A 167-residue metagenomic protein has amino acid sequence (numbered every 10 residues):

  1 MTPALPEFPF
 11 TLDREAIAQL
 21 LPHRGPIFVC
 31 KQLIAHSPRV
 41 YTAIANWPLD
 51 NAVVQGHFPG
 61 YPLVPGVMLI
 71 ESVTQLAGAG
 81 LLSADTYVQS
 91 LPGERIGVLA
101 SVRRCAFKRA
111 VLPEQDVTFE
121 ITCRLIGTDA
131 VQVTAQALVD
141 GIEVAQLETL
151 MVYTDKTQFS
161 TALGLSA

Functional and structural regions predicted by a protein language model:
M1-A35, R39-Y41, A167: N-terminal leader/capping segments at the start of a protein or of a new domain
P3-L5, P9-T11, A77-T118, V144-L147 (+1 more regions): Hydrophobic beta-strand-centered segment that forms part of the acyl-chain substrate-binding groove
H23-V64, M68-L69: Catalytic strand-loop segment that frames the active site of acyl-thioester-processing enzymes
I27-V29, V117, V131: Hydrophobic core residues within well-ordered beta-strands of beta-rich domains
Q32-I34, W47, L112-F119, A162-A167: Terminal leader/tail segments of proteins
H36-V40, L125-A130: Short, conserved beta-turn/loop elements at beta-strand boundaries and strand-helix junctions
M68-L76: Short amphipathic alpha-helical face segments that pack within enzyme cores and frequently flank/anchor catalytic
D129-L163: Mixed-charge, glycine-accented linear interaction segment located at domain edges/termini
